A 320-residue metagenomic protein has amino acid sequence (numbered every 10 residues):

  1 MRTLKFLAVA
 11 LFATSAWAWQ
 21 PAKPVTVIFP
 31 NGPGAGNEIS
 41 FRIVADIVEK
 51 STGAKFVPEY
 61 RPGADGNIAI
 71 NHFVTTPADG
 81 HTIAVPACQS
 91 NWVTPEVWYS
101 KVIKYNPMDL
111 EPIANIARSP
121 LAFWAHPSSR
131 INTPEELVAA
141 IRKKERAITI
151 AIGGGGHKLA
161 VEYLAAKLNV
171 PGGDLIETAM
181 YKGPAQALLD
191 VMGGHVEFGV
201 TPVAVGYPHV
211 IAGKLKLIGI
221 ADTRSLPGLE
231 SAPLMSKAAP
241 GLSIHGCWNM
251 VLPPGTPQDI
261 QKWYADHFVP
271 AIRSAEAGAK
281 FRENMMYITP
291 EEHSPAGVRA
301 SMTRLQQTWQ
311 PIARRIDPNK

Functional and structural regions predicted by a protein language model:
R2-V9: Sec-dependent signal peptide recognition, specifically the positively charged N-region followed immediately by
A13-S15: N-terminal signal peptide c-region/cleavage motif recognized by signal peptidases
A18-D109, G155-H157, K167-P202, K280 (+2 more regions): N-terminal (or domain-start) structured segment
A22, K50-S51, H72-T82, E96-Q186 (+3 more regions): Hinge/capping helix and adjacent helix->loop/strand transition within the periplasmic-binding protein
A22-P24, Q258-K320: An extracytoplasmic/periplasmic, membrane-proximal ligand-sensing/linker region
A87-C88, P127, V203-A204, D222-T223 (+1 more regions): Short secondary-structure boundary segments
T94, P227-S231: Short, charged, surface-exposed secondary-structure boundary motifs
